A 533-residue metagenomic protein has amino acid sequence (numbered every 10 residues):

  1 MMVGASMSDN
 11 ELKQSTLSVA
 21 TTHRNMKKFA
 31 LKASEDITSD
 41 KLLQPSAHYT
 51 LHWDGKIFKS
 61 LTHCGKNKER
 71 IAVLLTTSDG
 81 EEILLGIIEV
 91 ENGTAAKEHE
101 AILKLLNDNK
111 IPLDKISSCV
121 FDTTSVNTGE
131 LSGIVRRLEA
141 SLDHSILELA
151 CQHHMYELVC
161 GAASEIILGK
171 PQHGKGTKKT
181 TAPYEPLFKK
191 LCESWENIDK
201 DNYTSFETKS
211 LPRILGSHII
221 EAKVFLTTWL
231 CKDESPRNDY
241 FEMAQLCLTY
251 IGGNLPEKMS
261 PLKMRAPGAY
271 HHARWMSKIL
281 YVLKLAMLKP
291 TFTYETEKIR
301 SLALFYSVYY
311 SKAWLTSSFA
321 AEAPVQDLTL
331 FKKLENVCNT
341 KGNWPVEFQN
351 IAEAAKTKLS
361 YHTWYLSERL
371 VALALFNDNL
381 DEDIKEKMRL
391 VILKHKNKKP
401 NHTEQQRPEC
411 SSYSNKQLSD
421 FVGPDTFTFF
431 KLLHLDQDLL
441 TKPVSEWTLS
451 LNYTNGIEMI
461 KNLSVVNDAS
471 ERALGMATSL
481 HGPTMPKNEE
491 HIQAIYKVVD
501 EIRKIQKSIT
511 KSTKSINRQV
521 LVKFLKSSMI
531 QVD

Functional and structural regions predicted by a protein language model:
M1-D533: Alpha-helical structural modules in large enzymes and assemblies
